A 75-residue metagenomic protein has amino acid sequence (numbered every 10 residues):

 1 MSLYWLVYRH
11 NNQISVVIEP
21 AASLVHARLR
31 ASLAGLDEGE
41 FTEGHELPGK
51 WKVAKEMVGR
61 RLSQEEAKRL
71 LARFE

Functional and structural regions predicted by a protein language model:
M1-I14: Short aromatic-glycine-(Arg/Gly/Cys) micro-motifs in beta-strand/loop hairpins
L6-R9, S23, G49: Short, well-ordered helical secondary-structure segments
Q13-S23: A short, exposed loop/beta-hairpin motif centered on an aromatic-Gly-Thr core
E19-A21, R30-A34: Surface-exposed beta-strand edges and their flanking turn/coil or helix-capping segments
S32-E75: Short, mixed-charge low-complexity intrinsically disordered segments
